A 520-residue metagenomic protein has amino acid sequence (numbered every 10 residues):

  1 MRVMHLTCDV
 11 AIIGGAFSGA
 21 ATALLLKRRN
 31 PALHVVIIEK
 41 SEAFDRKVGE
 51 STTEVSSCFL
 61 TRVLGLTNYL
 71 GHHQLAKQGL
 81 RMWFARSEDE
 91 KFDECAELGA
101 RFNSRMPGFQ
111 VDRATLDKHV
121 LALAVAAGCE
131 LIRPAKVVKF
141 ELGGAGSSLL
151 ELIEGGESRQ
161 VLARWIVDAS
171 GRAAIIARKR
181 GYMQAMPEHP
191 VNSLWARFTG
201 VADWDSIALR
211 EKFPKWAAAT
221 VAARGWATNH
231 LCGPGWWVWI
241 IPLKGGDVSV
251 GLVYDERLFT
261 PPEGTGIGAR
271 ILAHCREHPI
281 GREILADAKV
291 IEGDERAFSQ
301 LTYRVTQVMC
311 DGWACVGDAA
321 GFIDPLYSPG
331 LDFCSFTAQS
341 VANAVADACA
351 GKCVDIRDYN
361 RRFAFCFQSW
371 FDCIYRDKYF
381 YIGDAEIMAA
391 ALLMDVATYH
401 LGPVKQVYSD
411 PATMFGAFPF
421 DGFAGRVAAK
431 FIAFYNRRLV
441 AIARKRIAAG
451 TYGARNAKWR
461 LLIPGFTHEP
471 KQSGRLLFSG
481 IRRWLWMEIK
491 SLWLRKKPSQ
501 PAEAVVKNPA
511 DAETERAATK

Functional and structural regions predicted by a protein language model:
V3-S18, V36: Beta1/beta-strand and adjacent pyrophosphate-binding region of the FAD-binding site in flavoprotein oxidoreductases
S18, T22, A43, A173: Conserved Rossmann-like nucleotide-cofactor binding loop
K27-V48: Glycine-rich FAD pyrophosphate-binding loop
D45-D89: N-terminal FAD cofactor-binding segment of flavoenzymes
R101-A122, T260-E263: Short beta-strand to alpha-helix junction loop
L123-I280: Predominantly flavin-linked oxidoreductase catalytic cores and closely associated redox partners
P234-W236, P242, L258-Y375: FAD/FMN-dependent oxidoreductases across multiple families
N343-E515: C-terminal helical "tail/cap" subdomain of flavin- and related membrane-associated enzymes
